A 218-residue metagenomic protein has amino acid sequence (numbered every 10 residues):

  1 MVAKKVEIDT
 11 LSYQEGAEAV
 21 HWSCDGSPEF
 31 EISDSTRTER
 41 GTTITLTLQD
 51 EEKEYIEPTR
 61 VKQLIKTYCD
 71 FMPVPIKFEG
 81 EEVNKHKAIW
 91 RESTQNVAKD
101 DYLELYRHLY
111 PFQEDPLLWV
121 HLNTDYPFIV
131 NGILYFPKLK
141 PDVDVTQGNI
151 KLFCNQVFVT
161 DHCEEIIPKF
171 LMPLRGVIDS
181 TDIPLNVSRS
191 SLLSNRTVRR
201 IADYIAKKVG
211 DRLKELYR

Functional and structural regions predicted by a protein language model:
M1, R37, E54-P58, Q95 (+6 more regions): Active-site-proximal structural scaffolding
M1-H86, C154-V157: GHKL-type ATPase core
M1-K5, D9, L64-Y68, L105 (+4 more regions): Generic, well-ordered alpha-helical scaffold segments in large soluble proteins
S23-G26, S93, N149-I150, A202: Short secondary-structure boundary/capping segments
L46-L48, L152-T160, V187-S194, G210: Glycine- and acidic
Q49-D50, I89-T94, V120-N123, R189-T197: Conserved short loop/turn motifs at secondary-structure junctions
T59, V74, E79-I178: GHKL/Histidine-kinase-like ATPase module
L185-Y217: Extended, well-ordered alpha-helical scaffold/bundle regions in very large, multi-domain proteins
